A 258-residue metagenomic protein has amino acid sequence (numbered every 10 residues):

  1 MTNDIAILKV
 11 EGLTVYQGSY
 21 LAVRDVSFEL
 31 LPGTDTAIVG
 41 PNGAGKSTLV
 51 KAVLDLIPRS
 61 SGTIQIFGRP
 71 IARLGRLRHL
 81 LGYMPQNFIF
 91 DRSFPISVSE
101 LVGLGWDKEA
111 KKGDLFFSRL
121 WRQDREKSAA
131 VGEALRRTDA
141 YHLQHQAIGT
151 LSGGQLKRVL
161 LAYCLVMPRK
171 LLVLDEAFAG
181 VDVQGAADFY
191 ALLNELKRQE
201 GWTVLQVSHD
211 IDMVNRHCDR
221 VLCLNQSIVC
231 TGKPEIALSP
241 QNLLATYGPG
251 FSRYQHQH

Functional and structural regions predicted by a protein language model:
L54: Helix-to-loop junction immediately C-terminal to a conserved catalytic motif
G62-H79: Conserved ABC transporter NBD signature motif
G103, L115-L143: Conserved ABC ATPase "signature" region
A147-L151: Conserved ABC ATPase signature
L172-E176: Catalytic Walker B motif of ABC-type/P-loop ATPase nucleotide-binding domains
S208-H209: H-loop/switch region of ABC-family ATPase nucleotide-binding domains
R220-P234: H-loop (His-switch) and adjacent beta-strand-loop-beta switch element of ABC-type ATPase nucleotide-binding domains
